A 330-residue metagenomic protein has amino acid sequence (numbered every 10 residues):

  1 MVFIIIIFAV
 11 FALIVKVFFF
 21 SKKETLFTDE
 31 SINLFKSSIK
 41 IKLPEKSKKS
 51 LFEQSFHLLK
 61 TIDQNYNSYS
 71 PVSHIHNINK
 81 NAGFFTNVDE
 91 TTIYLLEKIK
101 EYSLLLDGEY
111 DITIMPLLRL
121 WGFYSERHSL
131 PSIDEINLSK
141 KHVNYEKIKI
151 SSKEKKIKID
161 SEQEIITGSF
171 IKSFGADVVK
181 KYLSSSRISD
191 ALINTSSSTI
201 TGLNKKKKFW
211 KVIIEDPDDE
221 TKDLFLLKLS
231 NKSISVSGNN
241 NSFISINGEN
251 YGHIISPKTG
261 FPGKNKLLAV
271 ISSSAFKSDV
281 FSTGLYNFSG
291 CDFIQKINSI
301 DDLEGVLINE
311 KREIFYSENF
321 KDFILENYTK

Functional and structural regions predicted by a protein language model:
M1-K330: Mature catalytic core of soluble alpha/beta enzymes
